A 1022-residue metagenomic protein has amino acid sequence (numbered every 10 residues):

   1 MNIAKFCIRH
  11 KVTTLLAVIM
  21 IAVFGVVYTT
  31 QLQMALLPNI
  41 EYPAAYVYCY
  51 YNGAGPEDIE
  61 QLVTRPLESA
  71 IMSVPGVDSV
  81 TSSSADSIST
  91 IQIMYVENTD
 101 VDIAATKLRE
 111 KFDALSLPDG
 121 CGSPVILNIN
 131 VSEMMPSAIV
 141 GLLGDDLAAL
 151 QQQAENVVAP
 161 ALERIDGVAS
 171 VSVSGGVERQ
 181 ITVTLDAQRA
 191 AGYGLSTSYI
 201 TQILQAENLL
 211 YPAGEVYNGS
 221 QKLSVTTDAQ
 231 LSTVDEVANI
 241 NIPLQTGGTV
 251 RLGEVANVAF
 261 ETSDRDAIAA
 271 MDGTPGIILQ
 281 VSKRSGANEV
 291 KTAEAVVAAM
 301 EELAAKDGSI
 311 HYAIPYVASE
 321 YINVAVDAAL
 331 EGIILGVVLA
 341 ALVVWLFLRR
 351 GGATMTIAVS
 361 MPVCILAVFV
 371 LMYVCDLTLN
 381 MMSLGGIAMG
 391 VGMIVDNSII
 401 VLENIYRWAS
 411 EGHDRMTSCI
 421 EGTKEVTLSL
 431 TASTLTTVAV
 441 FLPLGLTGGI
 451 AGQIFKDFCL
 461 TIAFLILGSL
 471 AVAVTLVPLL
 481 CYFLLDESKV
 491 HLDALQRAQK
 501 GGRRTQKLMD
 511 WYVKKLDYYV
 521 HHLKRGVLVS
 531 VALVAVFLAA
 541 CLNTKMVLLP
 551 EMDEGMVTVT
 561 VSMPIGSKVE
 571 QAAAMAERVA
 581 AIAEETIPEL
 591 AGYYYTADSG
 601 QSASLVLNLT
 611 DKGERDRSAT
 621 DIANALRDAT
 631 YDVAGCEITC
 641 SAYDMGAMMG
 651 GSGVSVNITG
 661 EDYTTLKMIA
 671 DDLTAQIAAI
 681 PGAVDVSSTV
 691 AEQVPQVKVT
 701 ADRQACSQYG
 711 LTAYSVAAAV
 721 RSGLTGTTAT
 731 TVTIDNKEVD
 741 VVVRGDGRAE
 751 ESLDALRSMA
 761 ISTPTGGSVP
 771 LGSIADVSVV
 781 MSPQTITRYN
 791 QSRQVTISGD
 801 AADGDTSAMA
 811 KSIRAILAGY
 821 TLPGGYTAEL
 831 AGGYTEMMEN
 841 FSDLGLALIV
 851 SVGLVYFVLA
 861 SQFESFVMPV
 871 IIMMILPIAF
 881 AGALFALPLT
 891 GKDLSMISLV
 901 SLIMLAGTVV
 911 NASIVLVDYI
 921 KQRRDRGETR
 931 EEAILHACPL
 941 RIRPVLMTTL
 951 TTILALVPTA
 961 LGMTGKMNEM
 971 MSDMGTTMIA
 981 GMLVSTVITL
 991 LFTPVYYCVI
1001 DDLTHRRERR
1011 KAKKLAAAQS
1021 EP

Functional and structural regions predicted by a protein language model:
M1-I334, Q453, S655, K737 (+1 more regions): Membrane-proximal extracytoplasmic
M1-M34, K424-V426, R497-P550, L607 (+2 more regions): Signature of alpha-helical transmembrane segments and their immediate interfacial
K5-V12, T29, S285-V290, N323-N380 (+5 more regions): Interfacial segments of transmembrane alpha-helices in multi-pass membrane proteins
V12, I19-G55, D113-G120, I165 (+9 more regions): Transmembrane helices with small-residue packing motifs
A318, L384, D632-T1004, P1022: C-terminal transmembrane helical bundles of large multi-pass transporters and their helix-start/helix-kink determinants
I322, V326, L402, R407-L435 (+4 more regions): Helix-loop junctions and hydrophobic alpha-helical segments within the transmembrane domains of large membrane
V391-I405, V426-L446, Q453-A498, L605 (+6 more regions): Transmembrane alpha-helices and their membrane-interface boundaries in multi-pass membrane transporters and channels
S530-A629, V633, E637-C640: Juxtamembrane segments of multi-pass membrane proteins
